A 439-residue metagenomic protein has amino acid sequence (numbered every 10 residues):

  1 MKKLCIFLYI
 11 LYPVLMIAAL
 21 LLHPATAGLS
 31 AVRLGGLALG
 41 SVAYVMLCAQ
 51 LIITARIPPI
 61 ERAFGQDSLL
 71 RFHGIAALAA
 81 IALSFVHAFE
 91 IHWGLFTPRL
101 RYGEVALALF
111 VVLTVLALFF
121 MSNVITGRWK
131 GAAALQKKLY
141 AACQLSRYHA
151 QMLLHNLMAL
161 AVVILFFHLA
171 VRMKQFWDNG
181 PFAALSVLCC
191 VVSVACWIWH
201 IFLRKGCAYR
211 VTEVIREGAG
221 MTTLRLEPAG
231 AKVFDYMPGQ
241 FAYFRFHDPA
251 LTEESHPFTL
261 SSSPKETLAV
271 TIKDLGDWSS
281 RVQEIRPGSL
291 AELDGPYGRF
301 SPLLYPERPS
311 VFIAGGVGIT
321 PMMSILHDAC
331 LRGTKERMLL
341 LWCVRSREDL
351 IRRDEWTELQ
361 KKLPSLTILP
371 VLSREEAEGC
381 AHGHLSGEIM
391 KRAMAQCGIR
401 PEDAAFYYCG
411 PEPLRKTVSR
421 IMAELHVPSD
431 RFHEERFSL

Functional and structural regions predicted by a protein language model:
M1-V214, A219-M221: Membrane-embedded alpha-helical bundles that constitute the cytochrome b-like, heme-associated redox core of multi-pass
L4-L8, L15, T126-W129, A134-A142 (+5 more regions): Reductase modules of NAD(P)H-dependent flavoproteins
H73, H155, G239, G318 (+1 more regions): Short, conserved phosphate/pyrophosphate- and ester-handling motifs at nucleotide-, phospho-/glycolipid
W199, L203-E292, V344-S346, T357 (+1 more regions): Ferredoxin-reductase
P296-P306: A short, basic/flexible loop-to-alpha-helix module at the beginning of a structural domain
P309-V311, L339, A405: Structural motif
I319-L331: Histidine-anchored nucleotide/phosphate-binding helix
